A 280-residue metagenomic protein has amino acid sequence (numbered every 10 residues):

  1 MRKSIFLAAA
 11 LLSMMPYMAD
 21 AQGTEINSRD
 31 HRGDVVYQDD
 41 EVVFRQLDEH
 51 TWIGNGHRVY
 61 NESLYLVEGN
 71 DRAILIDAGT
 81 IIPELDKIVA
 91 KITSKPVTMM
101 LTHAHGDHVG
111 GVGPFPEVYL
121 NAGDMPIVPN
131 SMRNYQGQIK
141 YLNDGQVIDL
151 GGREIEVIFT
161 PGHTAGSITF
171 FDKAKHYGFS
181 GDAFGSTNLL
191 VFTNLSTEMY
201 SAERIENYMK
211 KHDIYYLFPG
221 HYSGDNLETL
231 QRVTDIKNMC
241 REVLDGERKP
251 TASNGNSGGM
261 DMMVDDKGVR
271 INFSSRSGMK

Functional and structural regions predicted by a protein language model:
S4-M14: Sec-dependent N-terminal signal peptides
M15, A19-V35, E203, N207-K280: Accessory terminal helices/loops
Q22-Q46, G123-N130: Short, basic/low-complexity N-terminal boundary segments at the transition from targeting/disordered tails
Q38-K91, T169-D182: Conserved beta-strand hairpin/beta-sheet module of binuclear metal-dependent hydrolase folds, prominently
L47-I53, G145, E154-E156: Short, hydrophobic/aromatic-rich segments at coil-to-beta transitions
A73, T80-I81, E156-F159, A165-V243: Metallo-beta-lactamase
I81-G151, E242-D245: Active-site HxH/HxHxD metal-binding segment of metal-dependent hydrolases
M100-H103, N121, T160, T164 (+1 more regions): Ser/Thr-glycine-rich phosphate-binding loops at phosphate-binding pockets of nucleotides, nucleotide cofactors
